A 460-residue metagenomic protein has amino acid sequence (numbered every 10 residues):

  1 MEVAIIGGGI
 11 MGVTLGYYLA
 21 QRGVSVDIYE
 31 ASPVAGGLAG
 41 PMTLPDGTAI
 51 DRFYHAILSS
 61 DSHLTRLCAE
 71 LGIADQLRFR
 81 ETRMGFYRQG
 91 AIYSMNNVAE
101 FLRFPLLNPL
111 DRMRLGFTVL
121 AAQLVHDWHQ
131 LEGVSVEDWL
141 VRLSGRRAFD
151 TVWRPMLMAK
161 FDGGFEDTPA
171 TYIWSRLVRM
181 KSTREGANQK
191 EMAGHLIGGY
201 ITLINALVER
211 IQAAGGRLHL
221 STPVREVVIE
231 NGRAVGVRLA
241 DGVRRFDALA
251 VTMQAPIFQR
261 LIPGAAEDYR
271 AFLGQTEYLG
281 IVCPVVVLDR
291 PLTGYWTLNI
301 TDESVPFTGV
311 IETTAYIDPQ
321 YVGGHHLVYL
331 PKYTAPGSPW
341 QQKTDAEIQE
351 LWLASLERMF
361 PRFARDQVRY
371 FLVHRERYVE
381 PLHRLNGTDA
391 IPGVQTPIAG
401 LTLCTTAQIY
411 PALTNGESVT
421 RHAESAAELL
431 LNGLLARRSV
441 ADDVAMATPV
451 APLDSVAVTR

Functional and structural regions predicted by a protein language model:
E2-I28: N-terminal Rossmann-like FAD-binding beta1-loop-alpha1 element of flavoenzymes
A20-P45: Glycine-rich FAD pyrophosphate-binding loop
R22, P223-V328, K332-Q342, A346 (+3 more regions): Mid-domain catalytic core of redox enzymes that form a hydrophobic substrate pocket/lid adjacent to a catalytic redox
P45-W128, P155: Dinucleotide-binding Rossmann-like beta1-alpha1 core, especially the glycine-rich loop that anchors the ADP
A91, L107, F117-V227: Active-site/ligand-binding neighborhood in enzyme catalytic cores
F161-F165, Q349-T396, T402: Flavin (FAD/FMN) cofactor-binding core of flavoprotein oxidoreductases
V328-Y329, V394-A412, S418, H422: Short FAD-binding loop at a beta-strand-to-alpha-helix junction that anchors the flavin cofactor in diverse
V419-S439: Internal hydrophobic alpha-helix adjacent to the cofactor/substrate pocket in enzyme cavities
